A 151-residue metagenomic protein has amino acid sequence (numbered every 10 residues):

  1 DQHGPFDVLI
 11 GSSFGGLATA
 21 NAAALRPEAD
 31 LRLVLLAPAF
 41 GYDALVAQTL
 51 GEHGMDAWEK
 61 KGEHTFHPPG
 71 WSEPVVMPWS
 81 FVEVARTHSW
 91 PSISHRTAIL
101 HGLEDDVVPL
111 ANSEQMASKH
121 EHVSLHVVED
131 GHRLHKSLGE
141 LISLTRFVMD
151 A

Functional and structural regions predicted by a protein language model:
D1-F6: Conserved acidic catalytic loop of the alpha/beta-hydrolase fold
V8, A29-A151: The alpha/beta-hydrolase serine catalytic core
G11: Glycine-rich beta-to-alpha active-site loop
G15-L17, F40-G41: A short acidic, glycine/proline-enriched capping/turn motif at secondary-structure boundaries, especially helix N-cap
G16-E28, L33: Short glycine-enriched nucleophile-adjacent loop and the immediately C-terminal alpha-helix near the catalytic center
